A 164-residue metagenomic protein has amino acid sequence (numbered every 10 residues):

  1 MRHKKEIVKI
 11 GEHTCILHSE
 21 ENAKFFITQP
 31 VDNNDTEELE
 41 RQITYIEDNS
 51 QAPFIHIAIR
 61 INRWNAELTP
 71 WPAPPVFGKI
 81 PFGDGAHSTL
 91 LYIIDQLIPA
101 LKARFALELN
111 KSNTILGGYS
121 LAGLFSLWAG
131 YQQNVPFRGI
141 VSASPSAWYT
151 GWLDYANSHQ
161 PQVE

Functional and structural regions predicted by a protein language model:
M1-E164: Non-catalytic cap/lid and distal C-terminal segments of serine-dependent acyl enzymes
